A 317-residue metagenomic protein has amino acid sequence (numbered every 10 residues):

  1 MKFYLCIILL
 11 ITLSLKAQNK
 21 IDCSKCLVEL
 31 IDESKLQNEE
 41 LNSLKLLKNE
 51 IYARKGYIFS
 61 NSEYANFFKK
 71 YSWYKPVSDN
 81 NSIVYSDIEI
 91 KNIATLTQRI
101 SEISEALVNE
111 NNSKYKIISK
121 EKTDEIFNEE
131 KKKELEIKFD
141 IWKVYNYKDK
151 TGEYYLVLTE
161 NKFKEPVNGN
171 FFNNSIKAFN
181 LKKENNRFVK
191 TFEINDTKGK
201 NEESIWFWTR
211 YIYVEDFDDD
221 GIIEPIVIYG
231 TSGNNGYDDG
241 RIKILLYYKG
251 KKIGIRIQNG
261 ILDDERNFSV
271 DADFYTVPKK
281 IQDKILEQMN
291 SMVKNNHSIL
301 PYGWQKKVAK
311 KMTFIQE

Functional and structural regions predicted by a protein language model:
M1-K20, S113-K116: Bacterial Sec-dependent N-terminal signal peptides
K35-P76: Amphipathic alpha-helical packing elements
F59-V108, D271-Q288: Compact alpha-helical subdomains of small soluble proteins
N111-K150, I242, Y247-E317: Acidic, small-residue rich beta-repeat scaffolds with periodic aromatic anchors
L135-I141, K198-Y211: Repeat-based blade/solenoid architectures
K150-L158, D218-Y229: Acidic/hydrophobic-patterned starts of short beta strands in beta-sheet-rich repeat architectures
F163-F172, N201-I205, S232-D238: Short consensus segments that form the blades of beta-propeller domains, in both extracellular/periplasmic
N174-K183, R241-G250: Beta-propeller blade signature
